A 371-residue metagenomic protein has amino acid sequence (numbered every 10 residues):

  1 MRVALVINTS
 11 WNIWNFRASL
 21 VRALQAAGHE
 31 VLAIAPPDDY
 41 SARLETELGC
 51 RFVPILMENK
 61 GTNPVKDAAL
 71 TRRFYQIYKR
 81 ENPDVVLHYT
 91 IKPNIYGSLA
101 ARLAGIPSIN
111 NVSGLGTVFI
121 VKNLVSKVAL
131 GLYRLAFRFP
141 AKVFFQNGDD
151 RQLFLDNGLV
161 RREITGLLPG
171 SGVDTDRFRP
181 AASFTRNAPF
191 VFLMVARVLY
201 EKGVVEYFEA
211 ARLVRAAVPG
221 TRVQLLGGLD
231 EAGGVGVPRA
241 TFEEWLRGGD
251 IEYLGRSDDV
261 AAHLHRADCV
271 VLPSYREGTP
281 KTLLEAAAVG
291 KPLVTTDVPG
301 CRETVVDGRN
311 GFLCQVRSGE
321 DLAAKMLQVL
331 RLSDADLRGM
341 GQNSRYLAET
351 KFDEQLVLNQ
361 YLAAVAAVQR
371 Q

Functional and structural regions predicted by a protein language model:
I34-D39, V195, R222-V237, Y253: Glycosyltransferase donor-sugar binding loop
V53, R134-P180: Donor nucleotide-sugar binding/catalytic pocket of nucleotide-sugar-dependent glycosyltransferases
H88-N94, V112: Short His-centered aromatic/hydrophobic patch
F184-K202, Y207-R212, Q224: Conserved donor-binding/catalytic core segment of Leloir-type glycosyltransferases
R256, Y275: Aromatic "clamp/platform" in nucleotide-sugar-dependent glycosyltransferases that forms part of the donor/acceptor
P292-T295, V305: Short hydrophobic beta-strand element within catalytic cores of glycosyltransferases and related nucleotide-activated
D307-G308, F312-G319, Q328-D334: Conserved acidic donor-binding segment of nucleotide-sugar-dependent glycosyltransferases
A335-K351, V357-A363: A short, well-ordered alpha-helix in the C-terminal region of glycosyltransferases
